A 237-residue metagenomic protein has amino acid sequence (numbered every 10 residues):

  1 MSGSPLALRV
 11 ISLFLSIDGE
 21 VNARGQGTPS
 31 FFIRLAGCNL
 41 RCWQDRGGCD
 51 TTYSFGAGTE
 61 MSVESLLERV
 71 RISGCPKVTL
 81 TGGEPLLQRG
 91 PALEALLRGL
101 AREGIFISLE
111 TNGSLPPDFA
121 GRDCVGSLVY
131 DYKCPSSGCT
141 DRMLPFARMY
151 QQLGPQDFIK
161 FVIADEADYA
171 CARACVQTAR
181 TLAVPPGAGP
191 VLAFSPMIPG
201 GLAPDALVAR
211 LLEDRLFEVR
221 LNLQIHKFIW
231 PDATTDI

Functional and structural regions predicted by a protein language model:
M1: Iron-sulfur (Fe-S) cluster-binding modules
S4-S65, S73: Canonical Radical SAM [4Fe-4S] cluster-binding loop centered on the CxxxCxxC motif and its immediate flanking residues
F14-I17, Y53, E84, G113 (+1 more regions): Short, well-ordered turn and helix-capping elements at secondary-structure junctions
P29, P76-K77, I105, G126: The start of beta-strands in P-loop NTPase/AAA+ ATPase cores
R34, T81-G82, T111: A secondary-structure boundary/capping signal
T51-T52, L80-G82, A193-F194: A short, structure-level motif marking secondary-structure boundaries and short turns
S65-L86: Short Fe-S-cluster ligation motifs
L67, L86-I237: Conserved AdoMet/S-adenosylmethionine-binding subsite of the radical SAM
